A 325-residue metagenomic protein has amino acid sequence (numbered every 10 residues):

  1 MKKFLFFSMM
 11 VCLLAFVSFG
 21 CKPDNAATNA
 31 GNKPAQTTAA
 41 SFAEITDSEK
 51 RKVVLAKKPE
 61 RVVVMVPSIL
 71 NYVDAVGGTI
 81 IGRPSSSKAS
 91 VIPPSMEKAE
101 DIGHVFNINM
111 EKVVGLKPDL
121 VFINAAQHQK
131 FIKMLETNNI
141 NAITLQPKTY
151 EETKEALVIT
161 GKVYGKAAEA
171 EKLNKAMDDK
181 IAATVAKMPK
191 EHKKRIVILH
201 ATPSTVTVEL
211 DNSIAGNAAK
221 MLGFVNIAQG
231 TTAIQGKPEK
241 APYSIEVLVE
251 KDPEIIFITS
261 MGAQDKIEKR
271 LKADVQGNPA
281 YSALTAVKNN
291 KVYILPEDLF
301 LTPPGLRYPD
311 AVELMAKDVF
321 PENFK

Functional and structural regions predicted by a protein language model:
K3-F6, M10, F19-S68, A168-L199 (+2 more regions): Bacterial Sec-exported substrate-binding components of ABC uptake systems
S48-K50, E100-E111, A233-I245: Short helix-initiation/N-cap motifs at beta->coil->alpha
R61-M65, I81-P84, L120-N124, A142-L145 (+4 more regions): Structural recognition of the beta-strand scaffold that forms the well-ordered cores of secreted hydrolase catalytic
V66-L116, L120-A125, I227: A short, structured surface patch at a secondary-structure boundary
S87-S90, V208-E239: Alpha-helical, coiled-coil/dimerization segments enriched in small aliphatic residues
I92-S95, Q127-V163, Y293: Flexible loop/hinge segments that line or gate small-molecule binding clefts
K130, Q146-I159, K193, V197-A218 (+1 more regions): Extracytoplasmic ligand-binding site segments that recognize negatively charged/polar headgroups
K154-E155, K162, E171, A182-V185 (+1 more regions): Structured C-terminal subdomain patch of bacterial secreted/periplasmic proteins
